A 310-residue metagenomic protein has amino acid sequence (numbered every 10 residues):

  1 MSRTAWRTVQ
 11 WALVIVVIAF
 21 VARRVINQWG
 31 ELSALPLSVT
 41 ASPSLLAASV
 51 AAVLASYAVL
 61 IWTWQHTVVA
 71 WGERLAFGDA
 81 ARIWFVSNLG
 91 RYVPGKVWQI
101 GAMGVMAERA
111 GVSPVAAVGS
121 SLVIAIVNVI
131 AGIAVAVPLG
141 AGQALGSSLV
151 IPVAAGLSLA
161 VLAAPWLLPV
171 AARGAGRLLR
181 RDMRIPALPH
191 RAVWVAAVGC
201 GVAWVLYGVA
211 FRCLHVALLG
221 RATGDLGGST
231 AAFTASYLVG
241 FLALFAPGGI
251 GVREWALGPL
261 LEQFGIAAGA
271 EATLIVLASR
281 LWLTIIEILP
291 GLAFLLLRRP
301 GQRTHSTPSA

Functional and structural regions predicted by a protein language model:
M1-I83, G132, P138-L242, Q263-A310: Predominantly cytoplasmic-facing regulatory/coupling regions of multi-pass membrane proteins
Q65-V68, G104-V105, V118: Juxtamembrane transmembrane-helix termini in multi-pass membrane transport proteins
F77-R82, Q99-I100, E108-A125, A267-A278: Membrane-interface alpha-helices at helix entry/exit sites of multi-pass transporters
V86-V93, T234-E254: Transmembrane alpha-helix interface/packing and boundary motifs in multi-pass membrane proteins, characterized by
N88-V97, A125-I133: Mid-bilayer segments of alpha-helical transmembrane spans in multi-pass integral membrane proteins that mediate
V97-A110, F245-Q263: Re-entrant/interfacial helical elements at transmembrane boundaries that shape and gate the permeation pathway
P114-A141, A155: Hydrophobic alpha-helical segments and helix pairs
